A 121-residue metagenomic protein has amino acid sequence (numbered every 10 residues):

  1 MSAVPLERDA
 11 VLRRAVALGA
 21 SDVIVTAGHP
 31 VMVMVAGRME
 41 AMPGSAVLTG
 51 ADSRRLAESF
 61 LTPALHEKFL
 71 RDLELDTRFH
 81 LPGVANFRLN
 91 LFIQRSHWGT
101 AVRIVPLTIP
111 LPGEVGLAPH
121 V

Functional and structural regions predicted by a protein language model:
M1-V121: N-terminal "pre-motor" subdomain/linker immediately upstream of P-loop NTPase catalytic cores
